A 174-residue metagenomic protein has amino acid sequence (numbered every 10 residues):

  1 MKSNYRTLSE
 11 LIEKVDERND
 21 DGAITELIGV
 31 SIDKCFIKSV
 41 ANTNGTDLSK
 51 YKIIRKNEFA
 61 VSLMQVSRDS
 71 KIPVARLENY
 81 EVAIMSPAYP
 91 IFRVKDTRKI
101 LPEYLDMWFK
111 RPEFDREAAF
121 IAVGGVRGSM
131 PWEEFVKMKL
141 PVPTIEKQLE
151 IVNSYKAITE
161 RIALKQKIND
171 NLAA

Functional and structural regions predicted by a protein language model:
M1-N19, K137, P141, I145-A174: Non-catalytic DNA-recognition/assembly elements of restriction-modification systems
N4-S62, V66: Sequence-specific dsDNA recognition surfaces
E10, F59-S62, M107, R116 (+2 more regions): Residue-level signal for well-ordered alpha-helical scaffold segments within enzymatic catalytic domains
L11, P102-V136: Short, positively charged
I24, N44, S70-P73, Y80-E81 (+4 more regions): Glycine-rich, flexible loop/turn motifs
K56, A60-P112: A short beta-sheet element
V82-A88, V123-V152, K156: A short glycine-rich beta-alpha junction/loop motif
